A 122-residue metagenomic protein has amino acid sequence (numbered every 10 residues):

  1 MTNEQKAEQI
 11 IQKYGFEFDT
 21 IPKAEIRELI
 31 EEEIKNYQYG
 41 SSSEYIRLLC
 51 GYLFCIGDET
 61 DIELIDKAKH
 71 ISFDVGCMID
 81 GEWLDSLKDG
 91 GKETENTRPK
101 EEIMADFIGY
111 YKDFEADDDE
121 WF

Functional and structural regions predicted by a protein language model:
M1-E28, K112-D113, D117-F122: Terminal domain-start segments
M1-T2, I62-E63, K67-F122: Long, helix-rich interaction regions
E4, K35-S43, E59, D74-C77: Alpha-helix N-cap/helix-start positions at coil->helix boundaries
Q5-T20, E44-I56, K67, M78-K88: Structural detector for internal amphipathic alpha-helices that build alpha-solenoid repeat scaffolds
I11, S42, M104-I108: Generic intrinsically disordered, low-complexity segments enriched for polar/acidic and small residues
K13, E17, E32, N36 (+4 more regions): Surface-exposed polar/charged interaction patches
T20-Y37, D58-K69: Amphipathic alpha-helical scaffolding segments comprising HEAT/armadillo-like alpha-solenoid repeats
I30-G40, D80, D85-S86: Acidic, Ser/Thr- and Gly/Pro-rich intrinsically disordered linkers and low-complexity segments that flank or connect
